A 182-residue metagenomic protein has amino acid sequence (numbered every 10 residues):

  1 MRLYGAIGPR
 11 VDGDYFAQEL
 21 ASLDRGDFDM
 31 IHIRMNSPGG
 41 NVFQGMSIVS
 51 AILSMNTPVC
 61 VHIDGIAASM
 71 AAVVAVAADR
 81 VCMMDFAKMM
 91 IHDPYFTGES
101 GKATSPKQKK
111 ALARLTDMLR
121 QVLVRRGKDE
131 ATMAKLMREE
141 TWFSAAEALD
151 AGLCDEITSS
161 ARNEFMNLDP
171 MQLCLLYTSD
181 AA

Functional and structural regions predicted by a protein language model:
M1-M70, A77-A182: N-terminal organellar transit peptides
